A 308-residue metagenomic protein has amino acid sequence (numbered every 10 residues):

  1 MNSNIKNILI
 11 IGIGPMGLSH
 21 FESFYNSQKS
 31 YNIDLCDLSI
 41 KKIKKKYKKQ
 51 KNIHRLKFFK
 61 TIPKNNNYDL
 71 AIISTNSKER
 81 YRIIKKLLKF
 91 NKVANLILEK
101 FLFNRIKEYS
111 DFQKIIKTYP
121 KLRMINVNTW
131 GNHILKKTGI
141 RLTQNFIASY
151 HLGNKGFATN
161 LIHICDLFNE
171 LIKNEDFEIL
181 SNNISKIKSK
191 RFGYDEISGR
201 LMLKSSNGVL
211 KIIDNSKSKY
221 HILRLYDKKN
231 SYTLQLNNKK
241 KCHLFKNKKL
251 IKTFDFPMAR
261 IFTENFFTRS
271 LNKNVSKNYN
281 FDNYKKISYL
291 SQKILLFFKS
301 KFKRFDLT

Functional and structural regions predicted by a protein language model:
M1, S30, L70-I73, T268-T308: C-terminal helix-rich "cap/oligomerization" subdomain common to oxidoreductases
M1-Q50: N-terminal Rossmann-like dinucleotide-binding module
G14-M16, N76-E79, L102-F103, T129-H133 (+1 more regions): Short beta->alpha connector loops
H20, Q50-I97, F101-Q113: Beta-loop-alpha module in the N-terminal Rossmann-like domain of NAD(P)-dependent dehydrogenases, especially those
I40-K46, R105-E108, I134, Y220: Short, charged/polar "capping" segments at the starts of alpha-helices and the immediately preceding loops
I62, L70-I73, N95-L98, L102-A158 (+1 more regions): A contiguous active-site-proximal alpha/beta segment in oxidoreductase catalytic domains
S149-Y220, K285: Rossmann-like dinucleotide-binding domain that binds NAD(P)(H)
S189, Y194-E196, N207-R269, N278-N280: NAD(P)-dinucleotide binding in Rossmann-like oxidoreductases
